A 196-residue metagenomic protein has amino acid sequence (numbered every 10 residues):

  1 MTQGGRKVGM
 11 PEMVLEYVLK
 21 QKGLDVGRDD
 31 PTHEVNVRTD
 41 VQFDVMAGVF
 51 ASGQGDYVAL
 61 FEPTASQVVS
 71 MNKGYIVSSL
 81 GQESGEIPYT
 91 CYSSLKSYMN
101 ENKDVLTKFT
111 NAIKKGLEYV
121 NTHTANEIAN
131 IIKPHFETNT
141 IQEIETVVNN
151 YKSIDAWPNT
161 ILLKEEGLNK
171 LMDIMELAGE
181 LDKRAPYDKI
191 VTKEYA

Functional and structural regions predicted by a protein language model:
M1-S70, G85, E165-N169: Bilobed "Venus flytrap"/periplasmic-binding protein-like clamshell domains and structurally analogous long
D25, P31, S78-L80, T124 (+1 more regions): Short, solvent-exposed coil/turn linker segments
R28, A59, V77, Q142 (+1 more regions): A generic structural-conservation signal
Q42-F136: Pocket-lining segment of extracytoplasmic ligand-binding domains
L95, K164, T192-E194: Residue-level signal for threonine
N100-K183: Secondary-structure end/capping motifs
K183-A196: Hinge/cleft segment of the Venus flytrap/periplasmic-binding protein
